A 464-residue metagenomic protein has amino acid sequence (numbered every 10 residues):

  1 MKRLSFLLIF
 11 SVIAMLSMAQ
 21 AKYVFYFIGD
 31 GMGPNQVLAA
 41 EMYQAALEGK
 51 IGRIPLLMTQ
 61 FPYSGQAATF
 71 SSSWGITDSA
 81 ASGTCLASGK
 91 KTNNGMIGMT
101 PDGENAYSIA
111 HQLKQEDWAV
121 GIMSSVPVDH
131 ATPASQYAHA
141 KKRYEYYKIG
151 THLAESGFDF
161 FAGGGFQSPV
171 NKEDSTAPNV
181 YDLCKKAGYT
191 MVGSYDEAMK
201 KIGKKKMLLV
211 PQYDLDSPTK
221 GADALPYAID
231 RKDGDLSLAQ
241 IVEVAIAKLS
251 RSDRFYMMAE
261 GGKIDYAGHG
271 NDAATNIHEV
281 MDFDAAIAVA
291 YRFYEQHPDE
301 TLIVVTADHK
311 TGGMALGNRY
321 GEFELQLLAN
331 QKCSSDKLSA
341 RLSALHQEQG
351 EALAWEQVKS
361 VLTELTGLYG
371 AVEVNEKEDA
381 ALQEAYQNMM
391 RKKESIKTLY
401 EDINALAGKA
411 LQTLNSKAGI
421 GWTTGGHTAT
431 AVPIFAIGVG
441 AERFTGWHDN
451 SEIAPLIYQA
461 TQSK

Functional and structural regions predicted by a protein language model:
M1-S5: Positively charged n-region of N-terminal signal peptides that target proteins for export
L7-M15: Bacterial N-terminal signal peptides
M15-A21: Bacterial Sec-dependent signal peptides at the C-terminal "C-region" and cleavage site
K22-Y23, M32-L38, M42-T84, H130-K464: A post-motif C-terminal structural segment
Y26-F27, I122, V305: Structural beta-sheet core signal
S82-G83, S88, T92: Small-residue-rich
K91-H152, G157-F158, G165: Extracytoplasmic mature domains of secreted/periplasmic and thylakoid-lumen proteins
